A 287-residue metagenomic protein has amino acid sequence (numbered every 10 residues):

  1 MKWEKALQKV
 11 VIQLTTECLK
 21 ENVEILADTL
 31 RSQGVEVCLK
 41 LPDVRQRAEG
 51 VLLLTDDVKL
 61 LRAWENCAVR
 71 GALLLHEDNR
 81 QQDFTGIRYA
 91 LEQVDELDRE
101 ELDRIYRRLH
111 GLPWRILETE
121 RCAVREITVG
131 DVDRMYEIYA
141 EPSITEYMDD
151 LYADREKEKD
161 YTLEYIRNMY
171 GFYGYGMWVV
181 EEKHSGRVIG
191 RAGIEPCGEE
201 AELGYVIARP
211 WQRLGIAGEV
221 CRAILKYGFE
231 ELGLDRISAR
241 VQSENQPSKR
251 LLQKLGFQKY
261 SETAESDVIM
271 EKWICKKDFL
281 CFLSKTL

Functional and structural regions predicted by a protein language model:
M1-Q13, I25, T29, E36 (+5 more regions): GNAT-family acyltransferases
A27, R31, R45, L61-A68: Surface-exposed amphipathic alpha-helices with a cationic face
V37-A48, Q93: Short acidic low-complexity segments
L52-G86: Acidic, Mg2+-coordinating phosphoryl-transfer loop and its flanking beta/alpha structural elements, shared across
L53-L54, V124, V241: Conserved SAM-binding loop
D56-D57, T128, N245: Helix N-cap/beta->alpha junction signal
E77, A239-K249: Conserved beta-strand-loop-alpha-helix junction that forms the acyl-donor binding cleft
R213-E230, Q246-L255: Conserved acetyl-CoA-binding loop-helix of GNAT-fold acetyltransferases
